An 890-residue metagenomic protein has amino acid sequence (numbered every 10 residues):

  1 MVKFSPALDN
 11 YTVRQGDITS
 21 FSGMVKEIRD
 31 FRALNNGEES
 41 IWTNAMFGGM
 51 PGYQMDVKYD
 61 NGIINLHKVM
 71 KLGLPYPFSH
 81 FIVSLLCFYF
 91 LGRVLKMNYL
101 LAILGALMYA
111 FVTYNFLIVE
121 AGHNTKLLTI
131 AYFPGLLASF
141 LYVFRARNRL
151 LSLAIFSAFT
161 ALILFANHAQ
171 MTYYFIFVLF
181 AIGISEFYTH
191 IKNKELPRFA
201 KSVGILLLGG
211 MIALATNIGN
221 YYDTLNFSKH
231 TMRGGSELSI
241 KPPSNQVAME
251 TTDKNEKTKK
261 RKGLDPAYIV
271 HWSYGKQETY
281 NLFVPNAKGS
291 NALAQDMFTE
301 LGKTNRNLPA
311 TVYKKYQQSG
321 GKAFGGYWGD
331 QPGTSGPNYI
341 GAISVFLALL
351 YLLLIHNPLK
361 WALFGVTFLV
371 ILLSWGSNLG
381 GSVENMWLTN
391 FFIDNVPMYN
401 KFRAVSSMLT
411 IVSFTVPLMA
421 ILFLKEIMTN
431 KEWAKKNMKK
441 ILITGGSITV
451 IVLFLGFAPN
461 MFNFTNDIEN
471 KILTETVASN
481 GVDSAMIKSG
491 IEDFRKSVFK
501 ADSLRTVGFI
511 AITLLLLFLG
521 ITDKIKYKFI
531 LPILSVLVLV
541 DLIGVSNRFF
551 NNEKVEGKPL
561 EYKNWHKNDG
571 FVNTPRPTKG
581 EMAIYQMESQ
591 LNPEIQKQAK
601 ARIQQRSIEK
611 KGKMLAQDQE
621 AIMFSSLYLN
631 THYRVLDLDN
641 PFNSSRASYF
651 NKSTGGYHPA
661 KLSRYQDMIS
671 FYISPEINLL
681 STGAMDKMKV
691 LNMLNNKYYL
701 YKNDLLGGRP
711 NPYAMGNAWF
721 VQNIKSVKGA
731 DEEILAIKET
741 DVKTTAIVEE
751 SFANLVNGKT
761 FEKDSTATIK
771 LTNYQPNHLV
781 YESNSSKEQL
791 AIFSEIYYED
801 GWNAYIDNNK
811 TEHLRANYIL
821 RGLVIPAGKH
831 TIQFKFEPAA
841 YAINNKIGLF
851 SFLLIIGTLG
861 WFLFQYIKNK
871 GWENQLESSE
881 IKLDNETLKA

Functional and structural regions predicted by a protein language model:
M1-F88, L107-I130, D265-I340, G376-V396 (+1 more regions): Membrane-interface coil-to-helix junctions
M1-V25, G209-Y222, L369-V370, I451-G456 (+1 more regions): Transmembrane signal-anchor helices characteristic of membrane glycosylation enzymes that use polyprenol
F21-N44, P51-G52, G219-Y351, M461-R505 (+3 more regions): Periplasmic/ER-lumenal interhelical loops and adjacent helix-loop junctions in multi-pass membrane proteins
F78-K96, S344-L347, M419, L514: Transmembrane-helix motifs of polytopic, lipid-linked glycan transferases
G92-F111, N148-L153: Transmembrane-helix signature of polytopic, membrane-embedded enzymes that assemble or transfer cell-envelope glycans
G122-F133, V143-A161, Q170-G210, I355-G580 (+1 more regions): Contiguous transmembrane helix-bundle modules in multi-pass membrane proteins
P242-V247, K254-K257, V545-K763, S878-N885: Extracytoplasmic
F346, T744-A890: Active-site-proximal, structured, solvent-exposed surfaces of multi-pass membrane proteins that position macromolecular
